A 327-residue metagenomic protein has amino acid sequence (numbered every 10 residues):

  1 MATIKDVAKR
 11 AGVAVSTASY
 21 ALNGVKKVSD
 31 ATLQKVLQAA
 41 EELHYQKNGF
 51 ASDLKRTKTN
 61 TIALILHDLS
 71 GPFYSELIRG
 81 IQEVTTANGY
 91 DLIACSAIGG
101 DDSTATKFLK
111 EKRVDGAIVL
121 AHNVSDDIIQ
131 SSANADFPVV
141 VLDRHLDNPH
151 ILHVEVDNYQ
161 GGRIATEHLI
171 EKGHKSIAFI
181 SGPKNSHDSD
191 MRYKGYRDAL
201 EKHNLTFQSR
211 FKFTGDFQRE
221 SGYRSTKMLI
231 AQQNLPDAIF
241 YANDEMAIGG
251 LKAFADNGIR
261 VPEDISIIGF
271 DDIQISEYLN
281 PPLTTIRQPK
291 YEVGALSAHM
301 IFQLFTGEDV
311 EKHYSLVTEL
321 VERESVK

Functional and structural regions predicted by a protein language model:
M1-T59, F73, K327: N-terminal helix-turn-helix DNA-binding module of bacterial transcription factors
T57-E167: Alpha-helical recognition/docking segments in bacterial nutrient-uptake and carbohydrate-utilization systems
L66-E76, A94-D102, V154-I164, I180-K227 (+4 more regions): Hinge/beta->alpha junction and helix N-cap segments in small-molecule ligand-binding domains
V114-A121, A178-I180, K212, Q233-N243 (+1 more regions): Periplasmic-binding protein-like
S225-K327: Flexible loop/turn connectors
